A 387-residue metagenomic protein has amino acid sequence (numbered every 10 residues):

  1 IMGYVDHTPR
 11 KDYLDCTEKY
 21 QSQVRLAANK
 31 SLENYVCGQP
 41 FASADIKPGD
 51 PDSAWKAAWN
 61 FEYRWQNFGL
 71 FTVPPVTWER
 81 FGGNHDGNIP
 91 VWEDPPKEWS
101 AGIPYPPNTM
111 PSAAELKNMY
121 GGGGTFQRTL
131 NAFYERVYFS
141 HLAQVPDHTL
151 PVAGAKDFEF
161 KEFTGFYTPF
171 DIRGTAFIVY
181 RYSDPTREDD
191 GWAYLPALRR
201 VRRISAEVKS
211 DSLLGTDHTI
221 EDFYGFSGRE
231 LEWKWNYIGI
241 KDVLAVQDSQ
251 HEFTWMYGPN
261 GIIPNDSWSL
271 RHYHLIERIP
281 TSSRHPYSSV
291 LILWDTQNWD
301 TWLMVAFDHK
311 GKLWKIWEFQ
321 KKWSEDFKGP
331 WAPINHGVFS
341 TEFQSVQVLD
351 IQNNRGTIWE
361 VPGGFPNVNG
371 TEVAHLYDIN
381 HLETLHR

Functional and structural regions predicted by a protein language model:
I1-D15, F163-D184, E188-G228, G261 (+1 more regions): Gly/Pro-enriched, hydrophobic low-complexity segments that function as extracytoplasmic propeptides/linkers
I1-E188: Solvent-exposed N-terminal domain segments of exported/luminal and surface proteins
E18, E33, E62, E79 (+15 more regions): Glutamate identity and glutamate-enriched acidic tracts
Q21-Q23, Q39, Q66, Q127 (+6 more regions): Residue-identity detector for glutamine
N84-W92, G123-L142, Y194-A197, D211 (+8 more regions): Aromatic-residue detector
W99-P107, L116-N118, F126-Q127, S140-A155 (+4 more regions): Extended beta-strand-rich segments in extracellular/periplasmic secretory proteins, especially within noncatalytic
N369-R387: Gram-negative outer-membrane assembly/targeting C-terminal domains
